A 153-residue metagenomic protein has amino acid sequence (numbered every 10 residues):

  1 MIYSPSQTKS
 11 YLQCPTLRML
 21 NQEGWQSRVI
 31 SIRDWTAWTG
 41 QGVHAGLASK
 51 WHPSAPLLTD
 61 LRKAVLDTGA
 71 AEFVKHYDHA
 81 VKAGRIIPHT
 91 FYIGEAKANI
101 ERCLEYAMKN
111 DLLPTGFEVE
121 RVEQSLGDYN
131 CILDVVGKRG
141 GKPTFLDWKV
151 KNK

Functional and structural regions predicted by a protein language model:
M1: Basic/aromatic DNA-contact patch characteristic of tyrosine site-specific recombinases
S4-M19, G84-G94, D147-V150: Short N-terminal secondary-structure initiator segments
P5-P56, E123: Nuclease catalytic cores
K9, T16-L17, T115-E118, K142: A generic secondary-structure signal marking the coil-to-beta-strand transition
M19-W25, H76-H79, P143-D147: Short amphipathic alpha-helical segments, especially helix-boundary/capping motifs
G46-V122: A non-catalytic, helix-rich entry segment at domain boundaries
F117-K153: Mg2+/Mn2+-dependent nuclease catalytic core
